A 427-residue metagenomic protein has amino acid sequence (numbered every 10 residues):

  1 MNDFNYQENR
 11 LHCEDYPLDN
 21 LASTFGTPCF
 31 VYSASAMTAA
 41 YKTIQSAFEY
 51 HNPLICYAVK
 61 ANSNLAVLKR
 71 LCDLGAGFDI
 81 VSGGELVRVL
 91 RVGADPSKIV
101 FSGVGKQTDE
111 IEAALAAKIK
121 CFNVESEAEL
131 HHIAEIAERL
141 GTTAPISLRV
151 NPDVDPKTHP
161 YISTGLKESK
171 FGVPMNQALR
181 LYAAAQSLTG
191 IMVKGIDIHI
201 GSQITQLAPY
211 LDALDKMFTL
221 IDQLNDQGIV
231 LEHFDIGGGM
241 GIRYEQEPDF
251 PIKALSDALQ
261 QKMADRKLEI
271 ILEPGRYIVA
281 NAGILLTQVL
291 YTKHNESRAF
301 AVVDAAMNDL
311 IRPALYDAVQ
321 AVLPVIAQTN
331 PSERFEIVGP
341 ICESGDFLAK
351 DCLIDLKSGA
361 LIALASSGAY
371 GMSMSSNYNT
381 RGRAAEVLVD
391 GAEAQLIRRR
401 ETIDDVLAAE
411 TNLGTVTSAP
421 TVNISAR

Functional and structural regions predicted by a protein language model:
M1-A144, L188-M192, T219-D222, D226 (+1 more regions): A charged N-terminal "starter" segment
P17, S33-A36, A40, S63-V67 (+16 more regions): General structural feature for long, well-ordered alpha-helical segments within catalytic domains of soluble enzymes
M37, K60, S82, A114 (+7 more regions): Conserved, mostly hydrophobic/aromatic
C56, P145, H233, E269 (+1 more regions): Hydrophobic "anchor" residues on beta-strands that sit immediately upstream of conserved functional sites
A58-N64, V81-G84, V104-K106, E125-E127 (+8 more regions): Active-site beta-loop-alpha junctions enriched in small/polar residues
G77-D79, V100, C121-N123, S147-R149 (+8 more regions): Structured core elements
P152-T292, L348, C352-I354, N379-R381 (+1 more regions): Active-site loop/helix belt of alpha/beta enzymes
A258, K267-R427: Charged (often Lys/Glu-rich) extended helix/loop segments that serve as interaction or gating elements
